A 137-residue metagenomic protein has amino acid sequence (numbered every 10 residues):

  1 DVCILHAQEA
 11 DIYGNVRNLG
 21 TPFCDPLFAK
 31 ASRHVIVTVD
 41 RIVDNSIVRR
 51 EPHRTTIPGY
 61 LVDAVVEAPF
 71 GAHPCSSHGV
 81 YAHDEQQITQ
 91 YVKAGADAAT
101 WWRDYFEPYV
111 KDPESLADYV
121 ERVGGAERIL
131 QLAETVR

Functional and structural regions predicted by a protein language model:
D1-R137: Metallocofactor- and cofactor-centric catalytic cores in central/energy metabolism, strongly enriched
